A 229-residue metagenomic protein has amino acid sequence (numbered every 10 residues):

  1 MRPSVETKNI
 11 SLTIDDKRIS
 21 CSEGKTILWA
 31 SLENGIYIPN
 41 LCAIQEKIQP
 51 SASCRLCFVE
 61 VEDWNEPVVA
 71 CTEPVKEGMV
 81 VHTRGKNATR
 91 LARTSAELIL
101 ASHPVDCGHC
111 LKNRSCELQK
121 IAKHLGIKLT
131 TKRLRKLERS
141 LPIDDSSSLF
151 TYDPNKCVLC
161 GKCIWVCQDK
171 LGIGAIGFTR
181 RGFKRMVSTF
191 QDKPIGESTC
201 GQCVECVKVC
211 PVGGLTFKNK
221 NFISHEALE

Functional and structural regions predicted by a protein language model:
M1-E6, F222: Intrinsic disorder at enzyme termini
E6-K17: Eukaryote-biased recognition of intrinsically disordered, low-complexity regulatory segments
K17, P50, G196-T199: Short, conserved secondary-structure segments in the cores of folded domains
I19-E77, K86-N87: N-terminal cofactor/phosphate-binding cores enriched in small/glycine residues, especially glycine-rich loops such as
R55-F58, E62-Q202, K208, G213-E229: Fe-S ferredoxin-like electron-transfer domains and their immediately adjacent linker/connector regions across
